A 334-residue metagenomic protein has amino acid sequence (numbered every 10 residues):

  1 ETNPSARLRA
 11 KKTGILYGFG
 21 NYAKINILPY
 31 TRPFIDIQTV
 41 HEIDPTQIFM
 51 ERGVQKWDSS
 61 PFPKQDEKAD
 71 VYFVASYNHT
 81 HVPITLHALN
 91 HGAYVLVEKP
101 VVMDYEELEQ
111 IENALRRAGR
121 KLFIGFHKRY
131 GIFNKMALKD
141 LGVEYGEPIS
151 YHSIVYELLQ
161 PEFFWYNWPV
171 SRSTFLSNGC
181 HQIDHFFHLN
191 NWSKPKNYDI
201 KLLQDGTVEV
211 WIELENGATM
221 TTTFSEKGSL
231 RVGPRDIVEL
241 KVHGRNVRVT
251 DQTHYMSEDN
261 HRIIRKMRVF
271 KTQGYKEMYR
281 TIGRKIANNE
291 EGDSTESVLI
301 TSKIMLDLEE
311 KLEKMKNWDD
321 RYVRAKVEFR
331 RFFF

Functional and structural regions predicted by a protein language model:
E1-G53: N-terminal Rossmann-like dinucleotide-binding module
E1-L8, V40, E51-R52, V71-F73 (+1 more regions): C-terminal helix-rich "cap/oligomerization" subdomain common to oxidoreductases
R7, K11-T13, L203-D205, E215-I286 (+1 more regions): NAD(P)-dinucleotide binding in Rossmann-like oxidoreductases
Q38, D70, I149: Conserved acidic residues
H41, E162-R235: Rossmann-like dinucleotide-binding domain that binds NAD(P)(H)
V54-L96, P100-E112: Beta-loop-alpha module in the N-terminal Rossmann-like domain of NAD(P)-dependent dehydrogenases, especially those
V102-F163: A contiguous active-site-proximal alpha/beta segment in oxidoreductase catalytic domains
